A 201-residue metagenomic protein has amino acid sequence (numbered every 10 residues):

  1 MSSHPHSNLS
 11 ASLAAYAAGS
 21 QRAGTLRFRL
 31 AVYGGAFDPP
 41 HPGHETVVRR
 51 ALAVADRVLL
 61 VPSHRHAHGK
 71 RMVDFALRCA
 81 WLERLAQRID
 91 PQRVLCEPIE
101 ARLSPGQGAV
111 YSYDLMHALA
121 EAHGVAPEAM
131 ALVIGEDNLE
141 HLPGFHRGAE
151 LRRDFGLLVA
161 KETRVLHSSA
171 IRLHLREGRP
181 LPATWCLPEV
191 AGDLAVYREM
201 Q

Functional and structural regions predicted by a protein language model:
M1-Q201: Nucleotidyltransferase catalytic core that binds NTPs
